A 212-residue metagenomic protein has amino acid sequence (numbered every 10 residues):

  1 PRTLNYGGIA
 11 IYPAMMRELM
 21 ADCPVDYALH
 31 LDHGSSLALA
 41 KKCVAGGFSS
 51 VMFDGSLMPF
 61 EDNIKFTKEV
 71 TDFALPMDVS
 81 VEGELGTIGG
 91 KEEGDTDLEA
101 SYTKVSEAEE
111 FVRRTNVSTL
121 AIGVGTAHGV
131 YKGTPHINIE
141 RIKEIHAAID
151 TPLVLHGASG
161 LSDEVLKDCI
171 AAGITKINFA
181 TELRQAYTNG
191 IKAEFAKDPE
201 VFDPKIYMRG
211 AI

Functional and structural regions predicted by a protein language model:
P1, A10-D26, H33-T151, D163-F179 (+2 more regions): Alpha/beta enzyme core
G7: Metal-cofactor-binding active-site regions of metalloenzymes
L155-G157: Thr-Gly-centered strand-to-loop micro-motif
R184-Q185, G210: Short, highly charged low-complexity linear segments
A193-I212: Extended, intrinsically disordered, low-complexity segments
